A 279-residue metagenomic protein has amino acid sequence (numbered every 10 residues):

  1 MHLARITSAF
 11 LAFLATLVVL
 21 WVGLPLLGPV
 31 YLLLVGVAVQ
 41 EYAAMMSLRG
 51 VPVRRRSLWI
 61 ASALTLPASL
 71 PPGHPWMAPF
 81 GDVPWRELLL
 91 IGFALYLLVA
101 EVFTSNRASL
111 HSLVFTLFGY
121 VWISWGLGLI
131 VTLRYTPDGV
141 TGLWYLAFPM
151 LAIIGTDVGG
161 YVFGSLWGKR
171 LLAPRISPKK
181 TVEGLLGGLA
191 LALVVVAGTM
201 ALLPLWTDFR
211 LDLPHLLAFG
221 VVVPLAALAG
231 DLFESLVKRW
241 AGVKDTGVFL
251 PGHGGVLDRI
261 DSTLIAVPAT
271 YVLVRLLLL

Functional and structural regions predicted by a protein language model:
M1-V222: Membrane-embedded alpha-helical bundles of polytopic integral membrane proteins
G160-Y161, S165-L166, S235-V243: Juxtamembrane interface at the ends
D208-L211, H253-G255, I260, L279: Short, conserved aromatic-histidine micro-motifs
R239-S262: Interfacial loop-to-transmembrane junctions
V272-L279: Juxtamembrane boundary at the C-terminal end of a transmembrane helix
